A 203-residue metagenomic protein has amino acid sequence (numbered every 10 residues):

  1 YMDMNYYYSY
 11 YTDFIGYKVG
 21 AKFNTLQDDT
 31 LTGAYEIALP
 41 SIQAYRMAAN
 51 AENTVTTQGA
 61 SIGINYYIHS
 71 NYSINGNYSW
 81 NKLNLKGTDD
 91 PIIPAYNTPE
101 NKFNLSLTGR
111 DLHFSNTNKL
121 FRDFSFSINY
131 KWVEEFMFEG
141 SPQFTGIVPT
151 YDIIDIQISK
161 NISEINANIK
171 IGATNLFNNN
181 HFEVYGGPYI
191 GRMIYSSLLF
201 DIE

Functional and structural regions predicted by a protein language model:
D3, Y7, G172-A173: A secondary-structure boundary/capping signal
Y6-Y11, D29-F136: Gram-negative outer-membrane beta-barrel transporters
Y11-D13, N24: Gram-negative and organellar
I15-A21, N81, L85-I92, K119 (+2 more regions): Outer-membrane beta-barrel translocator domains and adjoining extracellular loop/strand segments of Gram-negative
E52, A95, P99, T145-G146 (+2 more regions): Residue-level "hotspot" positions that anchor or transmit function at local structural transition points
K131-G140, I147-P149, I153, I158-E203: C-terminal beta-signal and adjacent terminal beta-strands/loops of Gram-negative outer-membrane beta-barrel proteins
